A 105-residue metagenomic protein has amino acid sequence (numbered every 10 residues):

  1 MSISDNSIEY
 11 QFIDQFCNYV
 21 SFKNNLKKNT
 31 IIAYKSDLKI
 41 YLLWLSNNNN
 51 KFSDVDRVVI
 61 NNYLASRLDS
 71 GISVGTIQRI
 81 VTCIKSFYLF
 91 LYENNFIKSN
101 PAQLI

Functional and structural regions predicted by a protein language model:
S2-S4, D14-N29, K35-I105: N-terminal core-binding DNA-recognition domain of tyrosine recombinases/integrases
